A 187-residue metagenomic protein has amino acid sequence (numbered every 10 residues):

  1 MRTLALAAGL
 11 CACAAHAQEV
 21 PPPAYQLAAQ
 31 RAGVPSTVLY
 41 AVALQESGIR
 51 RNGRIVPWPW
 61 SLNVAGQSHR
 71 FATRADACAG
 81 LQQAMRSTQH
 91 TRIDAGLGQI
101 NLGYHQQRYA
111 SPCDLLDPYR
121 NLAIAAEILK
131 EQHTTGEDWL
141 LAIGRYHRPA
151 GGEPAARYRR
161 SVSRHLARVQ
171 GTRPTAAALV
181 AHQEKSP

Functional and structural regions predicted by a protein language model:
M1-A7: Sec-dependent signal peptide recognition, specifically the positively charged N-region followed immediately by
A12-A14: N-terminal signal peptide c-region/cleavage motif recognized by signal peptidases
Q18-T175, P187: Catalytic glycan-binding domains that act on GlcNAc-containing polysaccharides
A181-P187: Acidic, Ser/Thr-rich low-complexity intrinsically disordered segments
